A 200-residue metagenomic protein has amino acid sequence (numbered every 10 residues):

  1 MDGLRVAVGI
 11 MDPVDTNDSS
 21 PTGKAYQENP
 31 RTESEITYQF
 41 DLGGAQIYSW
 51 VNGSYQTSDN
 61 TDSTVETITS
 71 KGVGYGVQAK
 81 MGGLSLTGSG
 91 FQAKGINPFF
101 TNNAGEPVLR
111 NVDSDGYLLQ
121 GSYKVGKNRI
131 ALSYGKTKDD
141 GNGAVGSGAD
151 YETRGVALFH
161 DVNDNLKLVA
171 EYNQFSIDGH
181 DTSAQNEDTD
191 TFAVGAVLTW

Functional and structural regions predicted by a protein language model:
M1-M11: Parallel beta-helix/beta-solenoid
R5-A7, T87, A131-S133, V169-E171: Structural recognition of the beta-strand scaffold that forms the well-ordered cores of secreted hydrolase catalytic
M11, D15, S19-Q27, Q39 (+3 more regions): Solvent-exposed, low-complexity segments and loops of surface/extracellular structural proteins
T16-N17, D59, D140-G143, L166 (+1 more regions): Short active-site-adjacent structural elements
N29, S34-Q39, G43-V156: Detector for outer-membrane/organellar transmembrane beta-barrel domains, recognizing the amphipathic beta-strand
R154-N173, I177-G179: C-terminal closing repeat unit and adjoining cap/tail of repeat-based domains
H160, D188-W200: Outer-membrane beta-barrel "beta-signal"
